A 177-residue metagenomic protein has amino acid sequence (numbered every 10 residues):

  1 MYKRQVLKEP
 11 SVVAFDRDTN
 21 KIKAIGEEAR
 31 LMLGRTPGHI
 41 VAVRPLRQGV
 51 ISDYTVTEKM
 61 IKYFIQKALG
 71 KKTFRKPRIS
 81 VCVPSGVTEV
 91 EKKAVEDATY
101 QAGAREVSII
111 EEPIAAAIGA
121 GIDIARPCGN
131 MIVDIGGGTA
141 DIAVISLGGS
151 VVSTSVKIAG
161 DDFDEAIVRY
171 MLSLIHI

Functional and structural regions predicted by a protein language model:
Y2-I135, A143-I175: Nucleotide/phosphate-binding catalytic cleft detector across ATP-hydrolyzing and phosphate-transferring enzymes
G138: Conserved Rossmann-like nucleotide-cofactor binding loop
